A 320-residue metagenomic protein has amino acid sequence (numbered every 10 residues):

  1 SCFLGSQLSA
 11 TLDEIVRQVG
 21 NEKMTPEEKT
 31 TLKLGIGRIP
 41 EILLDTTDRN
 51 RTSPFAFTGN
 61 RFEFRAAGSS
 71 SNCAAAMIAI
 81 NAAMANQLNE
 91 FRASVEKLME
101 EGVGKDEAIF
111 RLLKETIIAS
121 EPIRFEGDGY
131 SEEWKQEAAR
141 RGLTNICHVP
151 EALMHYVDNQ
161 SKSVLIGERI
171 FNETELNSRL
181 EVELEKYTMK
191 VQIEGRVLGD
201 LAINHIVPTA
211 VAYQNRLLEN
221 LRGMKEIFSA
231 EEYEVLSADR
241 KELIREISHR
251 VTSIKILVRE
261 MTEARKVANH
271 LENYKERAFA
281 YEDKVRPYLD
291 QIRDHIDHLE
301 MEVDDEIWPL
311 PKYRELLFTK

Functional and structural regions predicted by a protein language model:
S1-V182: Active-site capping/gating regions of soluble enzymes
T116-K320: C-terminal amphipathic alpha-helical interaction region
